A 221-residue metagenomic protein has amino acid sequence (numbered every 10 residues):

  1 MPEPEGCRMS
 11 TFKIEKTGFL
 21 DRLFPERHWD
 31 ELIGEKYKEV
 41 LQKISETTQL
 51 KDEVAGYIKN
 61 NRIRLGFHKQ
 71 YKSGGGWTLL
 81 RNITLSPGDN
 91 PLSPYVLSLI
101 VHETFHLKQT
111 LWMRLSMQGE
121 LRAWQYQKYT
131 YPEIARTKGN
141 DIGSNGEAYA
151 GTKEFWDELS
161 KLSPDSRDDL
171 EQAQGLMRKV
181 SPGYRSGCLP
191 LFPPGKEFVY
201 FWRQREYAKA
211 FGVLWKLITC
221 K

Functional and structural regions predicted by a protein language model:
E3, S10, T17-L80: Auxiliary, metal-adjacent structural segments of Zn-dependent hydrolase domains
F19-F24, L92, L191, L217-C220: Short, aromatic- and cysteine-enriched interfacial helices/patches that mediate contacts at lipid membranes
L50-N60, L111-G119, A135-A148: Surface-exposed patches in mature extracellular/periplasmic domains of secreted proteins
N82-L99: Short pre-active-site segment immediately N-terminal to the catalytic Zn-binding motif
P94-Y95, T110-E133: Post-HEXXH active-site segment of zinc metalloproteases
S98-L111: Active-site recognition of the HExxH zinc-binding catalytic motif
I134-K221: Long, well-structured alpha-helical subdomains associated with metal-dependent extracellular/ecto-lumenal hydrolases
